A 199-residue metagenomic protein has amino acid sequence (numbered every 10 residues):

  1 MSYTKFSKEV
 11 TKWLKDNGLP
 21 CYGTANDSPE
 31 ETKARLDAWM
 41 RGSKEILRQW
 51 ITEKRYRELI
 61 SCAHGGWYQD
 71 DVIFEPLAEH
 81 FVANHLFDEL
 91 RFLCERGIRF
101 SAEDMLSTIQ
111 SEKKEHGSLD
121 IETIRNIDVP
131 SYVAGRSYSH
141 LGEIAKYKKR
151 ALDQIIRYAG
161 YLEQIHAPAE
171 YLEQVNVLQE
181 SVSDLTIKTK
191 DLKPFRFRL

Functional and structural regions predicted by a protein language model:
S2-W67: N-terminal alpha-helical interaction modules that lie
P29-M40, G66-E75, S101, D128-R136: Generic helix N-cap/helix-start motif at coil->alpha-helix transitions
L47, A78, G135, G142 (+1 more regions): Conserved small-residue packing positions in alpha-helical repeats and bundles
G66, G97, D104, A151 (+3 more regions): Alpha-helical solenoid scaffolds that mediate protein-protein interactions, centered on TPR/SEL1-like repeats but also
F197-L199: Non-Sec secretion/translocation targeting segments of pathogen effectors
